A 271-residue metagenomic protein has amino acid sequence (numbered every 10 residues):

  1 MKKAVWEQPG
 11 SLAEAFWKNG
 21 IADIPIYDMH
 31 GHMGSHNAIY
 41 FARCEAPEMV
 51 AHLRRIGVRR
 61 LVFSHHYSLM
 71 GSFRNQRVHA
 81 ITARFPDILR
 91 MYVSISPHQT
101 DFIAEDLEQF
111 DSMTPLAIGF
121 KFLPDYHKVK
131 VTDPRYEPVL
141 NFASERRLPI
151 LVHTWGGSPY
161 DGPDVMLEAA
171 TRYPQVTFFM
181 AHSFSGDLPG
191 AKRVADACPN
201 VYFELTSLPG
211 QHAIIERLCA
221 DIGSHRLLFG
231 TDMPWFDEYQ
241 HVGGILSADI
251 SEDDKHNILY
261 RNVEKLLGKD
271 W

Functional and structural regions predicted by a protein language model:
M1-M29, R43-R60, S144, S224-R226 (+1 more regions): Mid-to-C-terminal alpha-helical segments outside catalytic/metal-binding sites
K2-V5, P9-G10, A117-G119, V129-L228: Catalytic pocket-lining loop regions of alpha/beta-barrel enzymes, especially the amidohydrolase/enolase/GH5 lineages
K3, R59, S68, S72-L151 (+2 more regions): Active-site gating/metal-coordination segments in enzymes
G10-A15, C44-M49, F73-A80, F102-E108 (+3 more regions): Alpha-helical scaffolding within the catalytic cores of extracellular/periplasmic polymer-degrading hydrolases
P25, H30-H36, H153, H182: Histidine-centered divalent metal-coordination motifs
H30, L53, V78, F110 (+9 more regions): Conserved, mostly hydrophobic/aromatic
G34-N37, S68-G71, H98-D101, H127 (+4 more regions): Active-site environment of divalent metal-dependent phosphoester hydrolases
F63-S64, E204, R226-T231, I258: Conserved active-site loop/cleft motifs that coordinate metal ions or position small ligands
